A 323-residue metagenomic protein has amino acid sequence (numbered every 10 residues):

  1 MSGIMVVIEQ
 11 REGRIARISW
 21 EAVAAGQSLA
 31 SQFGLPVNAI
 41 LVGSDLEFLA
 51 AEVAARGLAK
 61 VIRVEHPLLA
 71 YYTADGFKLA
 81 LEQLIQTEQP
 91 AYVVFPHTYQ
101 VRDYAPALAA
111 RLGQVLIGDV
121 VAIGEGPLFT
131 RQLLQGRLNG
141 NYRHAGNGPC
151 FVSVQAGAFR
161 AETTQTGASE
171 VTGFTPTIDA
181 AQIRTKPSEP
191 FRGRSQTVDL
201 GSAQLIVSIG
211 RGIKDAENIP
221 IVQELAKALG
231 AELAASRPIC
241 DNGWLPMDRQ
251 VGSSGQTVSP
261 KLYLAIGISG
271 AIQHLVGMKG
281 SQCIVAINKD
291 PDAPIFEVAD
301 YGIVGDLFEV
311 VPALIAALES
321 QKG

Functional and structural regions predicted by a protein language model:
M1-G323: N-terminal glycine-rich FAD/FM-binding segment characteristic of electron-transfer flavoproteins
